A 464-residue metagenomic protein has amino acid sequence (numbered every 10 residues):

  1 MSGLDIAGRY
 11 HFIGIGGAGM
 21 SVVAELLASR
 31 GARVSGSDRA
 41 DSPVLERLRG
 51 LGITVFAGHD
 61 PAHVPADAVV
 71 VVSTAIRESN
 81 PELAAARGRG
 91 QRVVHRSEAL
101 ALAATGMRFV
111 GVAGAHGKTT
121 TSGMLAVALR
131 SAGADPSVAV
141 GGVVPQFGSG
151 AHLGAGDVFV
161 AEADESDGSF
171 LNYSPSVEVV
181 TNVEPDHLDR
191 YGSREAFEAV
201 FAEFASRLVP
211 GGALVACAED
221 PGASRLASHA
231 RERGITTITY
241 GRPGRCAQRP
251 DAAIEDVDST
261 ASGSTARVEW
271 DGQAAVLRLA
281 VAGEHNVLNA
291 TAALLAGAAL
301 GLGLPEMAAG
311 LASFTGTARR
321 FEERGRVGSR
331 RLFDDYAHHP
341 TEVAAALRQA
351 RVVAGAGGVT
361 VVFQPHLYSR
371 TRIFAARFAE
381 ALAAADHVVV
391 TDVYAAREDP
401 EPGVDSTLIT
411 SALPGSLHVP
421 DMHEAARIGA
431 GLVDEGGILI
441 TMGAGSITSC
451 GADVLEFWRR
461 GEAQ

Functional and structural regions predicted by a protein language model:
M1-A99, A213, P221, A282: N-terminal leader/targeting and accessory segments in enzymes
S2-H11, G19, V23-R30, L171 (+2 more regions): Nucleotide phosphate-binding/pyrophosphate-handling subdomain across enzymes that bind or process nucleotide phosphates
Y10-F12, V70, V110, V158 (+3 more regions): Conserved hydrophobic helix-helix packing surfaces used for dimerization/oligomerization
L26-S29, R49, H63, T74-A218 (+4 more regions): Phosphate-binding loop of NTP-binding sites
A32-R39, A213-A218, T360-Q364, A384-A395: Short internal beta-strands
S37-D38, F56-H59, V94-A101, V138-G142 (+5 more regions): Beta-strand->loop->alpha-helix junctions that form or flank phosphate-binding loops in nucleotide-handling enzymes
L208-L214, G355-G357, E435-G436: Short glycine-dipeptide loop
F378-E435: C-terminal helical cap/extension that packs against the catalytic core of soluble nucleotide-cofactor enzymes
